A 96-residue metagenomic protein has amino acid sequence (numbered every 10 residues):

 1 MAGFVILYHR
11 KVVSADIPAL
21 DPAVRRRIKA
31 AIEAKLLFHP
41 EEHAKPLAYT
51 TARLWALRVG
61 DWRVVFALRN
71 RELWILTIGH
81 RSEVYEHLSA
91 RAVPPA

Functional and structural regions predicted by a protein language model:
M1-A31: Arg/Lys-rich, positively charged N-terminal/basic patches that mediate binding to nucleic acids
G3, R26, E41, V59-W62 (+1 more regions): Enriched for short, Lys/Arg-rich terminal
K11, A52, E83: Residue-level recognition of oxygen-bearing side chains
S14, F38, E83: Active-site micro-motifs of SAM-dependent methyltransferase domains
E33-R58: A short, surface-exposed loop/turn module that caps and links secondary-structure elements
